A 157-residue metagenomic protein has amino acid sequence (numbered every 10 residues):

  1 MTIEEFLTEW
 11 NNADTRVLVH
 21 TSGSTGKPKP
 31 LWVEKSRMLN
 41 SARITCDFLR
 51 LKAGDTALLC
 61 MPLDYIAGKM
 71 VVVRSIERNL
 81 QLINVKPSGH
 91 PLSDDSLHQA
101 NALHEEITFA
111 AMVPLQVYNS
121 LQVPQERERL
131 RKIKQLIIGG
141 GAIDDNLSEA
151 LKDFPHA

Functional and structural regions predicted by a protein language model:
M1-E9, Q125, L136-I137: ANL superfamily adenylate-forming
I3-H20, A53: Conserved pre-ATP/AMP-binding loop-to-beta segment of ANL
T15, P114-L115, G141: Alpha-helix N-cap/helix-start capping motif
R16-R43, R50: Conserved AMP-binding A3 loop
K35-N40, T56-N119: AMP-binding/adenylate-forming
D47-L51, N101-A102, E126-R129: Glycine-rich helix-loop-beta junction characteristic of Rossmann-like nucleotide cofactor-binding loops
A53-T56, K132: Short acidic capping loops at alpha-helix termini that bridge into adjacent secondary structure
P124-A157: Gly/Ser/Thr-rich phosphate-binding loop
